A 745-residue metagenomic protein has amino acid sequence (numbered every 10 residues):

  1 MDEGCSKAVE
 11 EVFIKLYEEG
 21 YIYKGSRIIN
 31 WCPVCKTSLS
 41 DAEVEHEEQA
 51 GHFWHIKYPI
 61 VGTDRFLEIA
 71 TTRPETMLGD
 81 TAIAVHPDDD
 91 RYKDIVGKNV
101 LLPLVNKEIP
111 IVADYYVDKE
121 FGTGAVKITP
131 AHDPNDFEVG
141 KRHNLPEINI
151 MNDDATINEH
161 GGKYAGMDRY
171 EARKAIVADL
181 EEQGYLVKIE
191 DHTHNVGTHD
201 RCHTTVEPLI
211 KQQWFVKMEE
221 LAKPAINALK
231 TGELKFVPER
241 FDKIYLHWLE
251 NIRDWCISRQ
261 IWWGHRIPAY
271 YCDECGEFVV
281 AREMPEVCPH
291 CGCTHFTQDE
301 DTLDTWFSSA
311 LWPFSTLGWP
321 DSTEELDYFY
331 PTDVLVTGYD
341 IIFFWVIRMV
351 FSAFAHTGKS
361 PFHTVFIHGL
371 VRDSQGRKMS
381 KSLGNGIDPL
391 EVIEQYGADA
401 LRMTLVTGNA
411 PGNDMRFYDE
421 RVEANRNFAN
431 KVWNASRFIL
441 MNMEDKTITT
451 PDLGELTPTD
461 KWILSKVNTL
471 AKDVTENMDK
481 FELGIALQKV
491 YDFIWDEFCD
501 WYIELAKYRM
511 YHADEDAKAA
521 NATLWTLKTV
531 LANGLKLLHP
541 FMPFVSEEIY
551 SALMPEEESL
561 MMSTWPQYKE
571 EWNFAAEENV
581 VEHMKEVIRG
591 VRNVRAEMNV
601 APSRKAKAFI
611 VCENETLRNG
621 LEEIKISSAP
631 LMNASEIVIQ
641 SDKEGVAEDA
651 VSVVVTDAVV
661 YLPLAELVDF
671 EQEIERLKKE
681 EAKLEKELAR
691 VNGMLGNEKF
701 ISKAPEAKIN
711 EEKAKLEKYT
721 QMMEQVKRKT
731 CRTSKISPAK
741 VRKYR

Functional and structural regions predicted by a protein language model:
M1-F66, M77, F121, A125-E274 (+8 more regions): Residue patterns forming the tRNA-binding/recognition surfaces of aminoacyl-tRNA synthetases and related DALR
H55, H247-F307, L311, A355-A398 (+2 more regions): Feature 926 captures the class I aminoacyl-tRNA synthetase adenylation module centered on the KMSKS loop
Y58-T63, P87, L101-N106, C272-E274 (+1 more regions): Short acidic, glycine-rich loop/turn motifs
F66-I128, H132-E138: Protease-associated
L67-T71, T76-G79, I83-V85, A125-I128 (+9 more regions): Short hydrophobic-aromatic micro-motifs
D89-Y116, N144-L145, T204-T205, I210-N227 (+1 more regions): Conserved oxyanion/phosphate-binding beta-strand-loop segments in alpha/beta enzyme cores
F329-D340: A short glycine/serine-rich beta->alpha loop
W345-A355: Short Ser/Thr-interspersed hydrophobic loop/turn segments at strand-loop and sheet-helix junctions that line or gate
